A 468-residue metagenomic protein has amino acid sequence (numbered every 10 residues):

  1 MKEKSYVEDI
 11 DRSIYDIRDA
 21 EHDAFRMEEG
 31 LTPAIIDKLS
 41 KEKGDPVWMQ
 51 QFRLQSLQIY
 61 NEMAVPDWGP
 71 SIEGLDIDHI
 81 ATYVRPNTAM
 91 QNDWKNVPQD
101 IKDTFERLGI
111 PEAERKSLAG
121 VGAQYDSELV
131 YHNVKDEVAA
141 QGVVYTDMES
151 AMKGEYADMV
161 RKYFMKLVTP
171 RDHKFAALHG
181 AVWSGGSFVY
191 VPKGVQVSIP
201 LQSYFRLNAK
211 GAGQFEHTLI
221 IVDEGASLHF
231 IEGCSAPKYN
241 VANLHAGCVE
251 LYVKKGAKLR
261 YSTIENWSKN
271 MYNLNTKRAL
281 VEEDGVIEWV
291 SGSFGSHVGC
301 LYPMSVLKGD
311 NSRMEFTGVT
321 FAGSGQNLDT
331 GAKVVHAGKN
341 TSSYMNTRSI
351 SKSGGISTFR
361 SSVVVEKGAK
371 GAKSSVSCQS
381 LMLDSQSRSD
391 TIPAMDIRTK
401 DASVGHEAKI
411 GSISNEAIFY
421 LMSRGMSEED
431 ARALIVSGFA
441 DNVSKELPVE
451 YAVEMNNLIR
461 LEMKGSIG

Functional and structural regions predicted by a protein language model:
K2-A20, F25-G30, Y451-I467: Intrinsically disordered, low-complexity terminal tails
K2-Y6, I10, R26-D172, A176-A177 (+1 more regions): N-terminal amphipathic, basic helical "cap/leader" segment at the start of enzyme domains
D16-D19, P33-D37, E282, D396-I397: Short acidic (Asp/Glu) and glycine-rich catalytic loops that position anionic groups and cofactors
Y131-N133, E137-M426, A440-G468: Conserved beta-strand/loop scaffold segments within soluble protein domains that form the structured core and edges
